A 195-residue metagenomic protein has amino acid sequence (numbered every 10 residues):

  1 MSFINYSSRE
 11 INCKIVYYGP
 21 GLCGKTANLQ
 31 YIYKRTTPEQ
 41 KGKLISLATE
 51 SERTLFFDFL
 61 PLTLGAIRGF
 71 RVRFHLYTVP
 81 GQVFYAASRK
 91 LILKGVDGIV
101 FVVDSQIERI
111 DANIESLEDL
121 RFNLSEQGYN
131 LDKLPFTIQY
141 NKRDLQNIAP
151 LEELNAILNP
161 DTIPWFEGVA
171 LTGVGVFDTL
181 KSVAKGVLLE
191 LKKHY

Functional and structural regions predicted by a protein language model:
M1-S2, I32, F59-T63, L117-S125: Short, well-ordered amphipathic alpha-helices
S2-T49: Conserved G1/Walker A P-loop phosphate-binding module
S8, E52-L55, G65-F70, L91-G95 (+1 more regions): Conserved catalytic network of the ASCE P-loop NTPase/AAA+ motor domain
Y17, F101, I138-Y140: Structural beta-sheet core signal
I45-F84: Switch I (G2) and immediately adjacent beta-strands of P-loop GTPase domains
Q82-V83, G95-E118, E126-L131, R143-I148: Conserved Switch II/interswitch segment of TRAFAC-class P-loop GTPases
F122-L131, A156-D161: Arginine/glycine-rich "motif VI" loop of SF2 helicases in the C-terminal RecA-like domain
D144-Y195: Canonical P-loop GTPase G-domain recognition
